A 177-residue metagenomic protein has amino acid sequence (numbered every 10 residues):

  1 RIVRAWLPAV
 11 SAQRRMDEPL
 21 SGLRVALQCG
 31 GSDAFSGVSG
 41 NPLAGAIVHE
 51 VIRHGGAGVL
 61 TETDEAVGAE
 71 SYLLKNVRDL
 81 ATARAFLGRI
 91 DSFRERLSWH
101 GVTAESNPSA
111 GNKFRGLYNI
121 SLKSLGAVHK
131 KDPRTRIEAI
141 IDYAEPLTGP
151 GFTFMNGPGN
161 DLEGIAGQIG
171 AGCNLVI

Functional and structural regions predicted by a protein language model:
R1-M16: Active-site cavity-forming subdomains of large catalytic enzyme subunits
R14-R24: Glycine-rich phosphate/diphosphate-binding loops that line cofactor/substrate pockets in enzymes
G22, L27-C29, D33-I177: Anaerobic metallocofactor- and corrinoid-dependent redox/one-carbon enzyme cores, especially those from methanogenesis
